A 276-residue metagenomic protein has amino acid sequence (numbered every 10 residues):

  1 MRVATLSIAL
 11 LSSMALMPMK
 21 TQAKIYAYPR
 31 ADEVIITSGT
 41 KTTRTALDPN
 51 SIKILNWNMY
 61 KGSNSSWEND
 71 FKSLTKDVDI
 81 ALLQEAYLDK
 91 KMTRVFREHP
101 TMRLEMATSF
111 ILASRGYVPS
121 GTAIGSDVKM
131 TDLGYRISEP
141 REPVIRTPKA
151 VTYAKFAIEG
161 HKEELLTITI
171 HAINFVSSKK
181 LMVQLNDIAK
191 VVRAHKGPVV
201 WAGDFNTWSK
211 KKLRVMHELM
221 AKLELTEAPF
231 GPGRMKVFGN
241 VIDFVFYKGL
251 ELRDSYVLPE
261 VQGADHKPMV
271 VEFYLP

Functional and structural regions predicted by a protein language model:
M1-T5: Positively charged n-region of N-terminal signal peptides that target proteins for export
S7-A15: Bacterial N-terminal signal peptides
Q22-T42, K155, V192-G197, N206-P276: Metal-dependent phosphoester-hydrolase catalytic domains
K24-K41, I80, Q84-E164, P259: Structured beta-strand-rich core segments of catalytic domains in phosphoester-bond hydrolases
Y28-S66: Boundary/entry segment of secreted carbohydrate-active catalytic domains
S51-W67, F110-S114, R141-I145, N174-S177: Acidic/histidine-rich helix-loop elements that form or flank divalent-metal/phosphate-binding sites at the catalytic
I52-M59, F71-V95, L166-I170, Q184 (+4 more regions): Active-site beta-strand/loop signature of hydrolases that rely on acidic residues for catalysis
W57-Y60, L83-A86, A107-I111, D127-V128 (+5 more regions): Active-site-proximal beta-strand/loop segments in catalytic clefts of secreted hydrolases
